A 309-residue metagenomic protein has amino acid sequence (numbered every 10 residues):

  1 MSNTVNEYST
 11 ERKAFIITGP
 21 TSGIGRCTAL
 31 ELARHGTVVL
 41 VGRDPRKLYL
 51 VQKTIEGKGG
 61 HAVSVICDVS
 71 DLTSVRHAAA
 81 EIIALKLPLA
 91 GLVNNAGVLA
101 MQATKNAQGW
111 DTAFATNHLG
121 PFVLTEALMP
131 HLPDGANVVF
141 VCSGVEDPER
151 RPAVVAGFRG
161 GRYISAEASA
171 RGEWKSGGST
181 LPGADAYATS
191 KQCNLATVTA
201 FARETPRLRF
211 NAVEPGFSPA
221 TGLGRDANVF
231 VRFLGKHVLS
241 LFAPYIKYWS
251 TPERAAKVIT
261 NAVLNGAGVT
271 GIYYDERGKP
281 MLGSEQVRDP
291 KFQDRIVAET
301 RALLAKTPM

Functional and structural regions predicted by a protein language model:
S2-P219, T307-M309: Rossmann-fold NAD(P)H-dependent dehydrogenase/reductase core
R46, T73, E253, K291-D294: A generic "alpha-helical surface" signal
M101-Q102, L282-E285: A generic structural signal for short coil/turn motifs at secondary-structure boundaries
A107, A184-Y187, Y245, Q286 (+1 more regions): Active-site oxyanion-binding pockets that recognize sulfate/phosphate
R150-V154, G222-A227, E285-Q286: Short aromatic-enriched loop/helix-cap "lid" or pocket-rim segments at secondary-structure transitions that line
G160, K175-A184, F217-R254: Alpha-helical membrane-targeting segments
L239-M281, P290-F292, A302: C-terminal helical subdomain
S284-M309: C-terminal amphipathic/interface module of NAD(P)-dependent oxidoreductases and related NAD-binding regulators
